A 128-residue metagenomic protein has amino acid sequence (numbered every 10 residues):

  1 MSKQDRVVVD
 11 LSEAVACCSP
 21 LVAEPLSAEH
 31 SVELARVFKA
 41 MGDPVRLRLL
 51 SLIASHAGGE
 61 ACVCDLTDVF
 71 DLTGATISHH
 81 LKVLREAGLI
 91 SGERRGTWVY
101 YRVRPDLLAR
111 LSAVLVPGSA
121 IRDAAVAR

Functional and structural regions predicted by a protein language model:
M1-E33, A54-H56, P105-R128: Amphipathic alpha-helical dimerization/coiled-coil segments that flank or bridge DNA-binding/regulatory modules
R6, L50, L81-K82: Compositionally biased, intrinsically disordered low-complexity segments enriched in polar/proline residues
A28, V32-T73, R95, V99-L107: N-terminal helix-turn-helix DNA-binding core of bacterial DNA-binding proteins
A35-F38, L81, S112: A generic alpha-helix structural signal
D68, H79, R85-E86: Alpha-helical residues within the helix-turn-helix
T73, S78-H80: Short coil turns linking two alpha-helices in DNA-binding domains
E93-R95, V126: Conserved catalytic-core motifs of GNAT/GCN5-like acyltransferases
